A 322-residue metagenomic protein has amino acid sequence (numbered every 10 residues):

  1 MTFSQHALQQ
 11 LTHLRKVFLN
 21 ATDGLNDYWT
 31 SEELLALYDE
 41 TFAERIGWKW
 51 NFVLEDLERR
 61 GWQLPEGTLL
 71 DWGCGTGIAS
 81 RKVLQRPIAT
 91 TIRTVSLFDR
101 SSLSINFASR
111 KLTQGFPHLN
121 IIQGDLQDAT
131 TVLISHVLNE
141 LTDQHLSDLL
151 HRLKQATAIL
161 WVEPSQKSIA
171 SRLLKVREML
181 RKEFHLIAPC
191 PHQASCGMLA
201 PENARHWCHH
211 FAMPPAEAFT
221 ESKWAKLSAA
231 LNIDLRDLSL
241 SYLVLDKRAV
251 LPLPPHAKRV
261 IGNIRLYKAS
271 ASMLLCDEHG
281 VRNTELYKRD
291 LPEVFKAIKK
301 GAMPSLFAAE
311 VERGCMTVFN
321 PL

Functional and structural regions predicted by a protein language model:
M1-G24: N-terminal auxiliary segments of SAM/dcSAM-dependent transferases
N26-V53, R60: Class I SAM-dependent methyltransferase Rossmann-like catalytic core, especially the SAM/SAH-binding loop
P65-G75: Conserved class I S-adenosyl-L-methionine
T76-T90: Conserved SAM-binding loop of SAM-dependent methyltransferases across substrates and taxa, primarily the Class I
S101: Conserved SAM/SAH-binding beta-strand->alpha-helix loop
T131-Q144: A short SAM/SAH-binding and catalytic strip from SAM-dependent methyltransferases
A156-S165: Conserved beta-strand signature within the Rossmann-like core of class I S-adenosyl-L-methionine
A225-L322: C-terminal lobe and adjacent flexible extensions of AdoMet/dcAdoMet transferase-like proteins
